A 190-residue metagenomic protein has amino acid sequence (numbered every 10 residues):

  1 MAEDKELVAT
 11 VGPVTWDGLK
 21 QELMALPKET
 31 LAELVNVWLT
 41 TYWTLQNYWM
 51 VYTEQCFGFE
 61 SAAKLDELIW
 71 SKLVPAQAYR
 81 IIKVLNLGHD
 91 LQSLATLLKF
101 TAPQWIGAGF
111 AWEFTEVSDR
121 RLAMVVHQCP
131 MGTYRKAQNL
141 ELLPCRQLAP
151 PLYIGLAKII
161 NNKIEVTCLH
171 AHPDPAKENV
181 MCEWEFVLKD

Functional and structural regions predicted by a protein language model:
M1-L122, P130-G132, K136-L148, K158-I159 (+2 more regions): N-terminal accessory segment detector
P151-L152: ATP phosphate-binding glycine-rich loop and adjacent ATP-lid/helix-beta elements within ATP-binding kinase/ATPase
G155: Surface-exposed charge patches
